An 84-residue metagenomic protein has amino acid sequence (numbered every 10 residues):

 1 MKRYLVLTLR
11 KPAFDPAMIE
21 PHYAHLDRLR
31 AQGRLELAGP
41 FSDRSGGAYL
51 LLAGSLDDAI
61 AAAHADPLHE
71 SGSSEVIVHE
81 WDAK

Functional and structural regions predicted by a protein language model:
M1-K84: Conserved, structured core segments of small domains
